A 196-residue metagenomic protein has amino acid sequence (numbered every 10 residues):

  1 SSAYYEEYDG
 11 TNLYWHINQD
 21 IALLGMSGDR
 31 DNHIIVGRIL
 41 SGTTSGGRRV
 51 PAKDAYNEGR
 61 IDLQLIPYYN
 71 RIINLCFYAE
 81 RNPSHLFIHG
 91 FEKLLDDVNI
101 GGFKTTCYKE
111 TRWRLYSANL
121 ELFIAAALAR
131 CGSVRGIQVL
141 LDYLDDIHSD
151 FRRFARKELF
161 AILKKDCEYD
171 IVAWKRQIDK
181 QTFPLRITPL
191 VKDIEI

Functional and structural regions predicted by a protein language model:
S1-I196: Long, helix-rich interaction regions
